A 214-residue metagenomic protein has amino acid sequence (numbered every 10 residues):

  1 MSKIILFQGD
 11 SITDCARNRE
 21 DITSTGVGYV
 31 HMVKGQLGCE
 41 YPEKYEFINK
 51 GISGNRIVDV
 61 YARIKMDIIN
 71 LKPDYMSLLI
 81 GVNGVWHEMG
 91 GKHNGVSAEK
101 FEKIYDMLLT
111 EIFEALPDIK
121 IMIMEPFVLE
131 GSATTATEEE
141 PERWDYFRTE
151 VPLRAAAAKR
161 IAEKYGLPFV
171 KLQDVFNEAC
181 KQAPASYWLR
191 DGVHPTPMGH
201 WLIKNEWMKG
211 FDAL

Functional and structural regions predicted by a protein language model:
M1-S53, V58, R63-K72: Serine-esterase "nucleophile elbow" of acetyl-processing enzymes
M32-E43, D59-L214: Alpha-helical cap/lid subdomain in secreted, periplasmic, or secretory-pathway luminal O-acyl-processing enzymes
